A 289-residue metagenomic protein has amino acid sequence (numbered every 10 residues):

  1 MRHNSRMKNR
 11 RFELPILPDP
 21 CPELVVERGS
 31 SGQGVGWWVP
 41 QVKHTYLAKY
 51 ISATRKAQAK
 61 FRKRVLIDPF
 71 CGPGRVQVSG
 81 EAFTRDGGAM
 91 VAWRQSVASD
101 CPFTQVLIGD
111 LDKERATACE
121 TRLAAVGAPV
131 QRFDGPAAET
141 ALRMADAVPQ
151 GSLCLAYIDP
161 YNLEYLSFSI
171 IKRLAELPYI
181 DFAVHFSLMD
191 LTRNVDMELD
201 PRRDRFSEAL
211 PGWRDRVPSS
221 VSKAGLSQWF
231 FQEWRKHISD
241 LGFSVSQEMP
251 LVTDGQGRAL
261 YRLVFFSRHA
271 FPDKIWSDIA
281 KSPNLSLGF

Functional and structural regions predicted by a protein language model:
K8-R64, E81: Class I SAM-dependent methyltransferase Rossmann-like catalytic core, especially the SAM/SAH-binding loop
V42-R143: SAM cofactor-binding core of SAM-dependent methyltransferases, primarily the Rossmann-like beta-alpha-beta module
T140-P149, K172: Short amphipathic alpha-helix with an adjacent loop that forms part of the alpha/beta core around
L163-R173: A short, conserved alpha-helix within the catalytic core of class I
P178-R193: Conserved beta-strand signature within the Rossmann-like core of class I S-adenosyl-L-methionine
N194-G255: A conserved mid-domain beta-alpha-beta active-site/ligand-binding segment of alpha/beta enzyme cores
A270-F289: Flexible, glycine-/basic-rich loop-and-beta segments that form/coincide with the SAM-dependent methyltransferase
